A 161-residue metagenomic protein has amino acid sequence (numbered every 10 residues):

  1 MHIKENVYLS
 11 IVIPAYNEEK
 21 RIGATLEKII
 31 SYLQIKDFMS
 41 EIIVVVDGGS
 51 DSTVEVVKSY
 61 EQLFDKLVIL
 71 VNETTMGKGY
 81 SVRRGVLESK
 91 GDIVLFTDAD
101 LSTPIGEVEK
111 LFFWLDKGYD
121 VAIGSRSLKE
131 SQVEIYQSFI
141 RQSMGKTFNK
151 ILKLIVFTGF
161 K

Functional and structural regions predicted by a protein language model:
M1-S31, D37-F38: N-proximal low-complexity "stem/linker" segments adjacent to membrane-targeting elements
E18-R21, G49, K78, P104: Donor nucleotide-sugar binding loop of glycosyltransferases
E19, D100-S102, S127: A short, conserved beta-strand element in the Rossmann-like catalytic core that flanks the donor/metal-binding loop
M39-I43, V54-E88: Conserved donor nucleotide-binding strand/loop of the catalytic core
V46-V54, L101: A conserved acidic beta->alpha catalytic loop
N72, T97-A99: Catalytic metal- and UDP-sugar-binding loop of GT-A-like glycosyltransferases, i.e., residues flanking the conserved
N72-E88, I105-K161: Acceptor/aglycone-binding surface of glycosyltransferases and processive sugar-polymer synthases
V94: Short aromatic/hydrophobic "clamp" motif used to bind/position activated sugar donors
